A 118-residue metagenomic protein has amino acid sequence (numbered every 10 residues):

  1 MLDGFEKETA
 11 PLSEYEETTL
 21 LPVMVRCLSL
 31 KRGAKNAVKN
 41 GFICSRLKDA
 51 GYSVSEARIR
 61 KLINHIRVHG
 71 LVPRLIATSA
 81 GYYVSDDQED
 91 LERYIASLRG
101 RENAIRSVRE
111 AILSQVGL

Functional and structural regions predicted by a protein language model:
M1-L30: Short alpha-helical segments that sit at the start of domains
C27-N36, D49-A50: Short helix-capping/hinge SLiMs at alpha-helix to coil transitions
R32, R67-L71: Short alpha-helix boundary/capping elements
V38-Y52: DNA-recognition alpha helix
S53-V68: Short amphipathic alpha-helical interaction segments
L75-D86: Minor-groove-contacting beta-hairpin "wing" of winged helix-turn-helix DNA-binding domains
E89-I112: Short, amphipathic alpha-helical interaction segments positioned at domain boundaries
I112-L118: Charged phosphate-binding loop/patch that engages nucleotide di/tri-phosphates or the phosphate backbone of nucleic
